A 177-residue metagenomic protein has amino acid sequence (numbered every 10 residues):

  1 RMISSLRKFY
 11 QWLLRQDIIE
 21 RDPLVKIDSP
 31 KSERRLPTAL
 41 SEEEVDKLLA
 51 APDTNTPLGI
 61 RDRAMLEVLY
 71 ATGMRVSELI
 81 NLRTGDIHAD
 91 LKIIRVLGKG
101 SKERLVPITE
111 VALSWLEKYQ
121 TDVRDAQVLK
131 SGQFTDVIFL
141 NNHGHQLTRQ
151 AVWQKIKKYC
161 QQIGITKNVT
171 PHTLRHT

Functional and structural regions predicted by a protein language model:
R1-T177: Conserved catalytic core of the tyrosine transesterase superfamily
